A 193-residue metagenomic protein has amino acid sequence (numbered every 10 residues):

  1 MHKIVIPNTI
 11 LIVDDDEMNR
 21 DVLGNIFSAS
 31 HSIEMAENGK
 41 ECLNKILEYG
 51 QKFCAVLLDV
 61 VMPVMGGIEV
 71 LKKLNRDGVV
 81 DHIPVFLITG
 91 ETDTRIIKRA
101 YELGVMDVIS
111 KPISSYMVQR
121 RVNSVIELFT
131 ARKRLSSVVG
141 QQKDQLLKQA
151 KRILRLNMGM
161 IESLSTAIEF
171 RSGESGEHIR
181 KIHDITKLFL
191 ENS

Functional and structural regions predicted by a protein language model:
V5-N8, D16-M35: Two-component/phosphorelay signaling modules centered on CheY-like receiver
M35-A55: Acidic, metal-coordinating helix/loop segments flanking the phosphotransfer/catalytic sites of two-component signaling
E37-E41, G66-K72, T92: Acidic catalytic/metal-coordinating carboxylates
N44-L47, I68-D81: Short amphipathic alpha-helix used as the core "switch/output" element in two-component signaling
M62: Receiver (REC) domain active-site loop signature in two-component systems and cognate sites in sensor histidine kinases
R95, I113-V122: C-terminal output helix
